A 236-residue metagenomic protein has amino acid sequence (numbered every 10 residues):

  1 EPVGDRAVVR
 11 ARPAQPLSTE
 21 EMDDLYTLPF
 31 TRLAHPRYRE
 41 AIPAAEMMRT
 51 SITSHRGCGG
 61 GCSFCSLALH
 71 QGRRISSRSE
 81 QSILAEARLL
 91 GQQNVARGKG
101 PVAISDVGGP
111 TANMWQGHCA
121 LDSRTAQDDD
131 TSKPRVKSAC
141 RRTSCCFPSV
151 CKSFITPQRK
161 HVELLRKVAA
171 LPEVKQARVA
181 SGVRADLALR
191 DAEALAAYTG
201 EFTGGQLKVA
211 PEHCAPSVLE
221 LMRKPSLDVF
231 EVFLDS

Functional and structural regions predicted by a protein language model:
E1-M48: Flexible, acidic/Gly-rich N-terminal and inter-domain linker regions that tether and position cofactor-handling modules
P2-A7, A34, G61-Q71, S82 (+3 more regions): Short acidic (Asp/Glu) and glycine-rich catalytic loops that position anionic groups and cofactors
A11-Q15, M48-H55, L69, R73-E80 (+3 more regions): Hydrophobic alpha-helical scaffolding
Y38-S66, A103-S105: N-terminal pre-triad scaffold of radical SAM enzymes
T50-S63, R74, S82, E86 (+3 more regions): Cysteine-centered iron-sulfur cluster-binding motifs in ferredoxin-type domains/subunits of redox enzymes
G61-S76, A96-R97, A103: Iron-sulfur cluster-binding cysteine motifs and their immediate structural context in ferredoxin-like electron-transfer
L89-S236: Conserved SAM/AdoMet-binding glycine-rich loop
